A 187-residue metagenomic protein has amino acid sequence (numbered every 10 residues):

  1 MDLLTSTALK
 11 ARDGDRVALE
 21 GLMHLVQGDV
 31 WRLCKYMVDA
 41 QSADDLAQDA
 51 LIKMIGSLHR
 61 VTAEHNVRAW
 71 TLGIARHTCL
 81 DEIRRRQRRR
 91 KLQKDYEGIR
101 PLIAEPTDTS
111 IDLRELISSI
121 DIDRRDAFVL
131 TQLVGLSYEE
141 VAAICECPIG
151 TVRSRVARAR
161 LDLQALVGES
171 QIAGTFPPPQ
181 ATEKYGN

Functional and structural regions predicted by a protein language model:
L9-D13, M37-A40, L51-V67, R85-Q87: Sigma70-family region 2
R12-E20, W31-D49: Short, charged helix-capping/linker segments at alpha-helix termini
L22, V26, V30, C34 (+3 more regions): Residue-level preference for hydrophobic side chains embedded in well-ordered alpha helices
G56-A63, G73-K94, R158: Arg/Lys-rich amphipathic alpha helix in sigma70-family domain 2
E82-D108, I172-F176: Short, basic/polar amphipathic helix motif occurring as a linker/hinge flanking DNA-binding modules in transcription
S118, I122, V134-T151, A165: Helix-turn-helix DNA-binding module
A127-T131: A short pre-motif secondary-structure segment
A143-E146, R160-N187: C-terminal edge and immediately downstream basic/flexible tail or linker adjoining helix-turn-helix-like DNA-binding
